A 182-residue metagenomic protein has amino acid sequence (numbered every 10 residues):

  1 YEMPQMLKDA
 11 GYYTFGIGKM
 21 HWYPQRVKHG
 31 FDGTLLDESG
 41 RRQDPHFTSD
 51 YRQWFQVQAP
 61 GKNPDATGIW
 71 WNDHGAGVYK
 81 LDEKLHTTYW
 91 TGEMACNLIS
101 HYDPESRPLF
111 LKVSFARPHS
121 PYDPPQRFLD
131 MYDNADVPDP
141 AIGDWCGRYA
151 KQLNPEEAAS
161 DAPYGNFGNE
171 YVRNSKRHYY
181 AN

Functional and structural regions predicted by a protein language model:
Y1-N182: Formylglycine-dependent sulfatase
